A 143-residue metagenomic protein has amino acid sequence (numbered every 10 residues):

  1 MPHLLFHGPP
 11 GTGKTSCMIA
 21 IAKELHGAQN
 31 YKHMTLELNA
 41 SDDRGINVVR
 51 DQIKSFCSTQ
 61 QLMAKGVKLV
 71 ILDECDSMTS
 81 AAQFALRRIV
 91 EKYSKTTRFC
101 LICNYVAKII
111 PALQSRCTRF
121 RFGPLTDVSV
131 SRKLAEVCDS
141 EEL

Functional and structural regions predicted by a protein language model:
M1-E37, R87: Walker A/P-loop
N39-L143: Non-catalytic interfacial helical region
